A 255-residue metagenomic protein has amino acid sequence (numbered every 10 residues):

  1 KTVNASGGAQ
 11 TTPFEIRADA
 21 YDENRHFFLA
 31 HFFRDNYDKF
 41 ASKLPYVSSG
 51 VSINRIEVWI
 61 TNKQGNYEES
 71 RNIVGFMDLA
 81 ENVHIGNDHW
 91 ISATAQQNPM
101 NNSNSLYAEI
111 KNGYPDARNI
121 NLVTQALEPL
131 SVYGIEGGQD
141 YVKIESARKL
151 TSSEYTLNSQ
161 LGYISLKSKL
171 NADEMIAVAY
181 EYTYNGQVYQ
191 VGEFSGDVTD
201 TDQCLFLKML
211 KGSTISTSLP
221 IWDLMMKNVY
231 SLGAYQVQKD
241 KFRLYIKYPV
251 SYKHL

Functional and structural regions predicted by a protein language model:
K1-L255: Surface-exposed, low-hydrophobicity segments enriched in Gly/Pro/acidic/Ser residues that characterize the mature
